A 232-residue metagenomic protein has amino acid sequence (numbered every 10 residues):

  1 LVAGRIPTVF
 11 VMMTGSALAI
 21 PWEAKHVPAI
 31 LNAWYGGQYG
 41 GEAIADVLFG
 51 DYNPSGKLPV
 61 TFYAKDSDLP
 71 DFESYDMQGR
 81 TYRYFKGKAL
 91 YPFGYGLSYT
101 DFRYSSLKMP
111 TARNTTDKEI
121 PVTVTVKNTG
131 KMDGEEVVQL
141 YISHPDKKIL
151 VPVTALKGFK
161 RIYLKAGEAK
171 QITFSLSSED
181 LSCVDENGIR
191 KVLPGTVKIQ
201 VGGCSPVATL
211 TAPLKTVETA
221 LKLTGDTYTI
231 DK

Functional and structural regions predicted by a protein language model:
L1: Cell-envelope/glycan interface and biosynthesis
G4, V11-E135, Y141, P194 (+3 more regions): Secreted, periplasmic, or luminal enzymes acting at the cell surface/secretory milieu
P110, G158-K160, G188: Short, conserved secondary-structure segments in the cores of folded domains
E119-P121, A169-T173, T216-E218: Intrinsic-disorder/low-complexity, polar/charged segments enriched in Ser/Thr/Lys/Arg/Asp/Glu/Gln
K131-K148, T154-L156: Short acidic, flexible loop segments centered on an aromatic residue
K148-V184: Intrinsically disordered, low-complexity Pro/Gly/Ser/Thr-rich segments with frequent PxxP/GP/PP motifs and embedded
S177-D231: Terminal connector regions
